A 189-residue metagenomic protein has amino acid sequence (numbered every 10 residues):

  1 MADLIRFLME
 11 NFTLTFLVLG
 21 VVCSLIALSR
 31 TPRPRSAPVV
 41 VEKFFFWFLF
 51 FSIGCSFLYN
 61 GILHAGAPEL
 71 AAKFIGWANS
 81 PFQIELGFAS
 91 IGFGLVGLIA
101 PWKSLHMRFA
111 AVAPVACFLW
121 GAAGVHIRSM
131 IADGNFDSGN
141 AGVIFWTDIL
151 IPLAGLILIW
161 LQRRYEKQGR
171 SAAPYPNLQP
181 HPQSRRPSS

Functional and structural regions predicted by a protein language model:
M1-S24: Hydrophobic transmembrane alpha-helical segments in integral membrane proteins
R6-F7, A72-F82, N135-T147: Non-cytosolic membrane-interface motifs at loop->transmembrane helix junctions
C23-L28, I99-A100, I151-R170: Membrane-water interface at the C-terminal end of transmembrane alpha helices
T31-F48, W102-R108: Membrane-interface helix-boundary motifs at transmembrane edges
F48-I53, I75-S90: A loop-to-helix transmembrane entry motif
A89-F93, A111-R128, I151: Hydrophobic alpha-helical membrane segments
A100-F109, G124-A141: Membrane-helix boundary connector in multi-pass membrane proteins
K167-S189: Short, highly charged, low-complexity non-transmembrane loops/tails of multi-pass membrane proteins
